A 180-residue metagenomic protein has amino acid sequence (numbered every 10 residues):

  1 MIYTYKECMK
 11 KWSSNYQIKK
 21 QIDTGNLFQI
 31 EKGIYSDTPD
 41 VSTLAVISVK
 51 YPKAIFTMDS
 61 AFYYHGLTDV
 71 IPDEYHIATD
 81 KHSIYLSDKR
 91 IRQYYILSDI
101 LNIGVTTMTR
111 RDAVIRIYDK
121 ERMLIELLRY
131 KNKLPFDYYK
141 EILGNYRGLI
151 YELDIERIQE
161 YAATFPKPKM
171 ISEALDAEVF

Functional and structural regions predicted by a protein language model:
Y3-E7, Q17, I22, Y35-F180: Nucleic-acid-binding surface
G25-E31: A short, conserved structural fragment
